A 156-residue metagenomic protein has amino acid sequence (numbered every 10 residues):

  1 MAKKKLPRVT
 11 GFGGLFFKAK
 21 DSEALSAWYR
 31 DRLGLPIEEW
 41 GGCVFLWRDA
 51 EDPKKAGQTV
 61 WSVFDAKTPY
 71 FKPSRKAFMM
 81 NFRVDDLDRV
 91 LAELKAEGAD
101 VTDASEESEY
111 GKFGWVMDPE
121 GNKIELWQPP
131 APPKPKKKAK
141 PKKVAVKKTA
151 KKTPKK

Functional and structural regions predicted by a protein language model:
M1-S26, A77-F82, P130-K156: N-terminal beta-strand motif that seeds the catalytic metal site of vicinal oxygen chelate
L6-T10, F16-V60, A96: Core segments of cupin and vicinal oxygen chelate
G14, Q58-W61, A77-M79, G111: Structural motif
K20-A24, T68-K123: Vicinal oxygen chelate
W47-K54, V116-P119, P129: Active-site beta-strand termini and strand-to-loop segments that position acidic
D65-K67, D103, Q128-P130: Acetyl-CoA-dependent GNAT
E107, L126-P133: Short beta->alpha transition motifs characteristic of CBS
